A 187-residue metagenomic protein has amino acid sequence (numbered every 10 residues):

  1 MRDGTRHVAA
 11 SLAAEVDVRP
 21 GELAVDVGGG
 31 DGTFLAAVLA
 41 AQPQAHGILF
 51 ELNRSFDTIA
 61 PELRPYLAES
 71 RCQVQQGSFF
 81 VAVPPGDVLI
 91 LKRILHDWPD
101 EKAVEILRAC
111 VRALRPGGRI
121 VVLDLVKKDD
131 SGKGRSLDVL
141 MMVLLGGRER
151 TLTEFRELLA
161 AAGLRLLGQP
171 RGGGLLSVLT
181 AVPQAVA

Functional and structural regions predicted by a protein language model:
M1-A14: Class I SAM-dependent methyltransferase Rossmann-like catalytic core, especially the SAM/SAH-binding loop
S11-A187: Alpha-helical subdomain
